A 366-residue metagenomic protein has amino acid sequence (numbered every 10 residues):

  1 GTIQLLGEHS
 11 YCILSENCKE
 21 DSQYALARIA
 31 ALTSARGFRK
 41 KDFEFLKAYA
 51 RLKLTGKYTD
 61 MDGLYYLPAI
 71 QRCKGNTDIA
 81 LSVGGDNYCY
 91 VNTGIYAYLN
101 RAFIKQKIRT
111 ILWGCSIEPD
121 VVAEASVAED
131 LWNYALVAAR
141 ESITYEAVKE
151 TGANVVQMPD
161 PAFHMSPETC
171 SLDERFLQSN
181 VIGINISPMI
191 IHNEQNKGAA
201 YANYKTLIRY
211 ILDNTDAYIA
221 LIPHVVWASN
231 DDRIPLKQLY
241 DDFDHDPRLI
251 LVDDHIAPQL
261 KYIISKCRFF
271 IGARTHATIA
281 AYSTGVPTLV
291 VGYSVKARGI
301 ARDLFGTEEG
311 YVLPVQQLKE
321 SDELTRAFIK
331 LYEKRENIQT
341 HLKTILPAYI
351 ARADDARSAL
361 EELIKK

Functional and structural regions predicted by a protein language model:
G1-K366: Active-site anion-handling motifs in enzyme catalytic cores
